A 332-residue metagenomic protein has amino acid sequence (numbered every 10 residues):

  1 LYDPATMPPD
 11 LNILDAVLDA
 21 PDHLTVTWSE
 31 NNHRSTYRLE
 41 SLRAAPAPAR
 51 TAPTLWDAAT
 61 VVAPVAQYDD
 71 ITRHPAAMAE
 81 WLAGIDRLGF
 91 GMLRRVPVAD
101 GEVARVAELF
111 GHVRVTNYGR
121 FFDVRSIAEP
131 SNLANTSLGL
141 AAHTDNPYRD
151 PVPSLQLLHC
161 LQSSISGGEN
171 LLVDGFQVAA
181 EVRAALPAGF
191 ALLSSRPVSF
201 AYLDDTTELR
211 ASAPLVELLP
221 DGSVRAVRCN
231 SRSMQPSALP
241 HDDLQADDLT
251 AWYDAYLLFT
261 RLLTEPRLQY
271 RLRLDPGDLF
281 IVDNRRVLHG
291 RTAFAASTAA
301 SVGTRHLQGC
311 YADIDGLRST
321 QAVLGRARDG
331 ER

Functional and structural regions predicted by a protein language model:
L1-H74: Motif-centric detector for short Cys/His coordination patterns
A52-F90, R95-P276, F280-R332: Active-site environment of non-heme Fe oxygenases that use a 2-His-1-carboxylate facial triad
